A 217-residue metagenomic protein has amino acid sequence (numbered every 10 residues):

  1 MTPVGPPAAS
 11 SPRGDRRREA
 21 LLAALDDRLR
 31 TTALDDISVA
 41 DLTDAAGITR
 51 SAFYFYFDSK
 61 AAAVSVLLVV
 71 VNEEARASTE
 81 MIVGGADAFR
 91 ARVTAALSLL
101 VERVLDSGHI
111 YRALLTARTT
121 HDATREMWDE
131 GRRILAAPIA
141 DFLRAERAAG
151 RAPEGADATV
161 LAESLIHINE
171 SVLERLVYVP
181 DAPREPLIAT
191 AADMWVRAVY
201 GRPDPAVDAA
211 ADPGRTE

Functional and structural regions predicted by a protein language model:
A8-A9, T31, I37, L67-T94 (+2 more regions): Amphipathic alpha-helical linker/stalk segments
G14-L25, L42, L67-A75, I139: Generic hydrophobic, amphipathic alpha-helix propensity
A20, R28-A62, V66: Helix-turn-helix
F57, T116-H121: Short helix-capping/turn signature of helix-turn-helix
V66, E80-D106, A158-L165, I188: Hydrophobic alpha-helical connector segments
E73-R76, R103-D106, A123-A149, T159-S171 (+1 more regions): Amphipathic alpha-helical packing segments from all-alpha helical-bundle domains
R90-L115, E130, I134-D141, I166 (+1 more regions): Helical hydrophobic small-molecule/effector-binding pocket
R112, R125, R147-M194, R202-E217: Hydrophobic/aromatic-rich alpha-helical bundle segments in the mid-to-C-terminal region
